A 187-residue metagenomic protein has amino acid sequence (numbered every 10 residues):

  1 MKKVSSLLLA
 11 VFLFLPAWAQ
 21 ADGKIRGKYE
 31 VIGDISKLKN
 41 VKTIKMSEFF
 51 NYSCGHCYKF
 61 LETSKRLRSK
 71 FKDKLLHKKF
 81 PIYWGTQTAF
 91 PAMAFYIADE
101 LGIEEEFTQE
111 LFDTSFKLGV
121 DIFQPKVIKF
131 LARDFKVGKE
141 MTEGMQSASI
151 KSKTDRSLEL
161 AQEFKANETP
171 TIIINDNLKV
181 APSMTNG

Functional and structural regions predicted by a protein language model:
K3-T86, L158, Q162-K165: Extracytoplasmic thiol/disulfide redox context detector
N51, A98, G144, A148: Charge-dense, low-complexity intrinsically disordered segments
S53-G55, P81-G85, S115-L118, A148-S149 (+1 more regions): Short histidine/acidic/glycine/proline-rich micro-motifs that form metal- and phosphate-coordinating active-site loops
K59-F60, F90, M184-T185: Residues at alpha-helix caps and immediate loop-helix transition turns in enzyme cores, especially N- and C-cap
K70-E100, E105-Q109, D113-A132: Structural microenvironment flanking redox-active thiols in thiol-disulfide oxidoreductases
R133-G187: C-terminal cap of thioredoxin/glutaredoxin-like
